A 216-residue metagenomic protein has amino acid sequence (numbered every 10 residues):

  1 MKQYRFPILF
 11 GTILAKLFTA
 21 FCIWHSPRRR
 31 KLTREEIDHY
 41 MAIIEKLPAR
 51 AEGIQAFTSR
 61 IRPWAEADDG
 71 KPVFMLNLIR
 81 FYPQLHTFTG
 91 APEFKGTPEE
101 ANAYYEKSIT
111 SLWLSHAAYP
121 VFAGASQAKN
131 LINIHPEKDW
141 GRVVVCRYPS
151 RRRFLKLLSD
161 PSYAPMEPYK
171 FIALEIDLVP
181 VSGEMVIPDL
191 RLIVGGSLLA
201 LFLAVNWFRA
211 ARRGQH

Functional and structural regions predicted by a protein language model:
K2, N133-G141, V145, P149 (+2 more regions): Soluble, non-transmembrane catalytic domains of enzymes that act on hydrophobic metabolites at membranes
K2-W140, R153, G183-H216: Short S/T/G/P-rich N-terminal loop/turn motif that feeds into the first structured element of a domain
T87-F88, P149-M166: Short amphipathic alpha-helices within nucleic acid-binding modules
W113-L114, S159, F171: Alpha-helix boundary recognition
P165-I193: Short, aromatic-rich amphipathic segments at membrane interfaces that lie adjacent to a transmembrane helix or signal
